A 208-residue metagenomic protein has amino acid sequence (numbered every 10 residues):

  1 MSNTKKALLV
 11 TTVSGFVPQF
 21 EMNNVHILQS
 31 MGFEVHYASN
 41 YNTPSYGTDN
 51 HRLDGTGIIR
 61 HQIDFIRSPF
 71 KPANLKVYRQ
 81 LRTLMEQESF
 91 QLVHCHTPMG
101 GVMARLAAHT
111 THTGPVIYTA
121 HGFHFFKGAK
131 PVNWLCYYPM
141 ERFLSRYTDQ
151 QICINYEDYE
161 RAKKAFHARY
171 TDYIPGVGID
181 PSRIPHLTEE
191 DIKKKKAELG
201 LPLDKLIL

Functional and structural regions predicted by a protein language model:
M1-T4, L53, L187-I207: Nucleotide-sugar donor-binding and catalytic loop/hinge architecture of NDP-sugar-dependent glycosyltransferases
T4-A73, E157-A165, T171-Y173: N-terminal strand-loop element at the rim of the active site of nucleotide-sugar-dependent glycosyltransferases
K6-L8, H109-H124, E141, I152 (+1 more regions): Active-site proximal beta-strand in glycosyltransferases
P72-R79, G114-P115, F125-F143, Y147: Nucleotide-sugar donor phosphate/pyrophosphate-binding loop at the beta->alpha transition of glycosyltransferases
L84-Q91, L201-P202: Glycine-rich phosphate-binding loop signature in dinucleotide/nucleotide-binding domains
C95-G101, A120: Short His-centered aromatic/hydrophobic patch
Y118-L135, P175-L187: Acceptor-binding helix/loop patch of EC 2.4 sugar-transfer enzymes, predominantly nucleotide-sugar-dependent
R142-I192, L201: Donor nucleotide-sugar binding/catalytic pocket of nucleotide-sugar-dependent glycosyltransferases
